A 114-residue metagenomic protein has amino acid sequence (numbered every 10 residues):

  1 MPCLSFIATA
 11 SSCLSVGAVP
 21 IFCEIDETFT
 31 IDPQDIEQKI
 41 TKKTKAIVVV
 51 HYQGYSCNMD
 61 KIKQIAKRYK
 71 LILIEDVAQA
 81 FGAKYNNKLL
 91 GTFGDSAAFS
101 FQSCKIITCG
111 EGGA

Functional and structural regions predicted by a protein language model:
M1-V77, K84: PLP-dependent aminotransferase-like
E75-C109: Conserved active-site segment immediately N-terminal to the catalytic lysine that forms the internal aldimine
G110-A114: Glycine-rich phosphate-binding loop of ATP-grasp-fold ATP-dependent ligases
